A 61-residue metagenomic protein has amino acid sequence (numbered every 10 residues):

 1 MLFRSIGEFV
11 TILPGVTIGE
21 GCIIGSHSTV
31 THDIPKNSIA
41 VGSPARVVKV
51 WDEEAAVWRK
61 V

Functional and structural regions predicted by a protein language model:
M1-L2: Short, small-residue-biased leader/transition segments that mark boundaries at the very start of proteins
G7-E8, L13-P14, G19-E20, G25-S26 (+2 more regions): Left-handed beta-helix
G21, S43-V61: Terminal amphipathic alpha-helical/low-complexity segments used for targeting or macromolecular assembly
